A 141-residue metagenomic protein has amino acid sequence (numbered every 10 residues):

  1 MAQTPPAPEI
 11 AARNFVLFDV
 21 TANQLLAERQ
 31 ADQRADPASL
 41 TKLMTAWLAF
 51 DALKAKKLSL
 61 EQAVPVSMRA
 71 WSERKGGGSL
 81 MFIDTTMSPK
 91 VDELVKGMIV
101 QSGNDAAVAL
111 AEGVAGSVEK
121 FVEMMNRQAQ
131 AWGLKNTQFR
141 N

Functional and structural regions predicted by a protein language model:
A2-N141: Active-site-adjacent loops and short helices of periplasmic peptidoglycan-processing enzymes
